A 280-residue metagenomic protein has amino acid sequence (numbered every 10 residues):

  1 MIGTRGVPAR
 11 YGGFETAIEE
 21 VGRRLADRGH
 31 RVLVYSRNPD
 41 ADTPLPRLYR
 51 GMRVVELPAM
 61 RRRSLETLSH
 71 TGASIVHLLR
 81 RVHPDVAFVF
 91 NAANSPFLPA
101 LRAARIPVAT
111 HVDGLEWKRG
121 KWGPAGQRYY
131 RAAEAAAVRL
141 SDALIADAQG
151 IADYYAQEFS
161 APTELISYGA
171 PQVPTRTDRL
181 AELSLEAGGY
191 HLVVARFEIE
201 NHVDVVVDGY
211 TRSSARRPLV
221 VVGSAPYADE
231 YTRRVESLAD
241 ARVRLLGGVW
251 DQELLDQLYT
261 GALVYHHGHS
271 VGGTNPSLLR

Functional and structural regions predicted by a protein language model:
T4-R10, R24-R62, G150-A156, A225-Y227 (+1 more regions): N-terminal strand-loop element at the rim of the active site of nucleotide-sugar-dependent glycosyltransferases
L68-R80, P84-D113, W117, G273: An aromatic- and histidine-rich active-site surface loop
K121, S167-A187: Acidic anion/phosphate-binding donor-loop and adjacent secondary structure in glycosyltransferase catalytic cores
G126-L144, D153: Membrane-proximal helix-turn-helix segments that form the acceptor-binding/catalytic region of lipid-linked
I151-A170, E186: Helix-loop-beta element that forms the nucleotide-linked donor phosphate-binding surface in glycosyltransferases
A181-S214, V220: Conserved donor-binding/catalytic core segment of Leloir-type glycosyltransferases
T232-E253: Nucleotide-activated donor-binding/catalytic signature segment of Leloir-type glycosyltransferases, i.e., the conserved
Q257-G273: Acidic donor-binding loop of glycosyltransferase active sites
